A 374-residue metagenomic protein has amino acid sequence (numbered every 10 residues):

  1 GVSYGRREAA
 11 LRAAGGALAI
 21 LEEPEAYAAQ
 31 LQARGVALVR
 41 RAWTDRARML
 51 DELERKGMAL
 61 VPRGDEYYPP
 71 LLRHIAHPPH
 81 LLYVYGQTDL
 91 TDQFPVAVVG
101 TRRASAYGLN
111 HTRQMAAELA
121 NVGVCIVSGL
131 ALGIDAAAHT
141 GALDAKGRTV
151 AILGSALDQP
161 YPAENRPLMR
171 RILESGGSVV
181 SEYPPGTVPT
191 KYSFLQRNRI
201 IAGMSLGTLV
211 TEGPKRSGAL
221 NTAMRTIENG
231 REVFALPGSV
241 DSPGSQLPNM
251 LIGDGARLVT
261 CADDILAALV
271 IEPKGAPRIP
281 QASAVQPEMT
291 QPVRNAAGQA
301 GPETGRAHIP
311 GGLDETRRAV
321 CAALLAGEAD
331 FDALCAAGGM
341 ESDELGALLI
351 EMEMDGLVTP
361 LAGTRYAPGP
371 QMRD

Functional and structural regions predicted by a protein language model:
G1-Y67, D355-D374: Short, small/acidic-rich helices and loops at N termini and domain boundaries of DNA replication/processing enzymes
P62-D374: Glycine-biased, small-residue-rich flexible motifs in mid-sequence functional cores and linkers
